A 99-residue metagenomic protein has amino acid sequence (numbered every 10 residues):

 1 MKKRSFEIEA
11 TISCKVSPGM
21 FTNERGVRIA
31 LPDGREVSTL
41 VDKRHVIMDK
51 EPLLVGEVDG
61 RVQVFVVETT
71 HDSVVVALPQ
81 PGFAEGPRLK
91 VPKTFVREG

Functional and structural regions predicted by a protein language model:
M1-G99: Single-stranded RNA-binding regions, centering on S1/OB-family and related RNA-binding modules
